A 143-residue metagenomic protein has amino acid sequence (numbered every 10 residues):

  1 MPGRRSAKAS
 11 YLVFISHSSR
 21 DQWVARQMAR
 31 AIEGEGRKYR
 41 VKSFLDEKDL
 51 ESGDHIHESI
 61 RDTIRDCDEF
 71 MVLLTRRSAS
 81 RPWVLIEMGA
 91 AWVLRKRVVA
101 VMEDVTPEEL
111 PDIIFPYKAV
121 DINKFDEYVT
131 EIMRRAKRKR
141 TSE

Functional and structural regions predicted by a protein language model:
M1-V72, W92-R97, E103-T106, Y128-E143: Conserved N-terminal substructure of TIR/SEFIR domains
Y11-V13, F115-K118: Short amphipathic alpha-helical segments
R26-A29, W83-I86, D112-I113: Short amphipathic alpha-helical segments
R76-K96, E108: Conserved TIR/SEFIR loop-to-helix hotspot centered on a Trp-containing motif with a nearby acidic residue
T106-Y117: Glycine-rich, charge-decorated loop segments at or immediately adjacent to ligand/cofactor-binding or catalytic sites
A119-K124: Short acidic-hydrophobic, aromatic-tinged amphipathic segments that line or gate anion-handling sites
